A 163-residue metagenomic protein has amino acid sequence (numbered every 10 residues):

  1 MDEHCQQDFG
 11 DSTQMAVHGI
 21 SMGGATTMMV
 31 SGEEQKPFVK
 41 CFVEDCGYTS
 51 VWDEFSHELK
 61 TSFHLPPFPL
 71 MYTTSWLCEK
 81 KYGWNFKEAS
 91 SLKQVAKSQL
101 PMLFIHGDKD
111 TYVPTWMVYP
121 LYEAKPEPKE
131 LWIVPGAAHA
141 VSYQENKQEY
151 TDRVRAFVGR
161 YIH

Functional and structural regions predicted by a protein language model:
D2-H18: Gly/Ser-rich "nucleophile elbow"/oxyanion-hole loop immediately N-terminal to the catalytic nucleophile in hydrolases
G19-G23, T27: Gly/Ala-rich beta-loop-alpha elbow adjacent to hydrolase catalytic centers
M29-W84: Hydrolase active-site cap/lid region
S91, L100, P114-E123: Short alpha-helix in the alpha/beta-hydrolase fold that links the catalytic acid
K97-Q99, F104-H106, D110: Short beta-strand/loop motif that positions the catalytic acidic residue of the alpha/beta-hydrolase fold
D108-V113, A140-V141: Acidic catalytic loop of the alpha/beta-hydrolase fold
Y122-A140: Catalytic histidine neighborhood in serine/cysteine hydrolases with alpha/beta-hydrolase-type architecture
E145-H163: Catalytic active-site module of serine/aspartate enzymes centered on a nucleophile-bearing elbow/loop
